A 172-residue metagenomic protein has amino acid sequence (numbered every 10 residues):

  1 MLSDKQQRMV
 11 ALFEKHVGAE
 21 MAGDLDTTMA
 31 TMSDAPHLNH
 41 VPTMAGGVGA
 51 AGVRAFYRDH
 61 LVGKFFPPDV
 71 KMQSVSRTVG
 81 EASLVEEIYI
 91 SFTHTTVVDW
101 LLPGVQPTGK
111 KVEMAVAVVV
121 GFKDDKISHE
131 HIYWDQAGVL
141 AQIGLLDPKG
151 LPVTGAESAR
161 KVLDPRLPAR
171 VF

Functional and structural regions predicted by a protein language model:
M1-F172: C-terminal and inter-domain tail/linker signature
